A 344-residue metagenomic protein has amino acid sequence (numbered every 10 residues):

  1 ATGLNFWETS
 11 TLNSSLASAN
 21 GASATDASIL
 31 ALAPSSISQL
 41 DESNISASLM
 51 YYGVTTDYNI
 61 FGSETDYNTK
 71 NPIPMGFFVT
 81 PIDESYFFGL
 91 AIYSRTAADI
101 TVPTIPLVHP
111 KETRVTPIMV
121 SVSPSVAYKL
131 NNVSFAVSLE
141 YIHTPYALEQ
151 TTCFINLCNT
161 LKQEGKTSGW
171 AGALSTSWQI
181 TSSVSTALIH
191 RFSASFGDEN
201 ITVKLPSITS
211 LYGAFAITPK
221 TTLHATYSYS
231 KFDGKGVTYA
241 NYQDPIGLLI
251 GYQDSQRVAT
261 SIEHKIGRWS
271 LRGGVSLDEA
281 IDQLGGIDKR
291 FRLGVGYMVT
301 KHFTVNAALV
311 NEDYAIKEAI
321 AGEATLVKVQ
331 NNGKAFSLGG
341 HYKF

Functional and structural regions predicted by a protein language model:
T2-S14, I60-F61, K70-F344: Outer-membrane beta-barrel porins/channels
N5-S18, S38-T55: Transmembrane beta-strand segments of Gram-negative outer membrane beta-barrel proteins
S18-T25, G53-K70: Surface-exposed strand-loop-strand hairpins of Gram-negative outer-membrane beta-barrel proteins
N20, Y51, L309-N311: A broadly conserved detector of short glycine/acidic/proline-rich loop/turn motifs that flank catalytic sites and bind
N20-T25, L30-S43, F78-E84: Outer-membrane beta-barrel pore proteins
